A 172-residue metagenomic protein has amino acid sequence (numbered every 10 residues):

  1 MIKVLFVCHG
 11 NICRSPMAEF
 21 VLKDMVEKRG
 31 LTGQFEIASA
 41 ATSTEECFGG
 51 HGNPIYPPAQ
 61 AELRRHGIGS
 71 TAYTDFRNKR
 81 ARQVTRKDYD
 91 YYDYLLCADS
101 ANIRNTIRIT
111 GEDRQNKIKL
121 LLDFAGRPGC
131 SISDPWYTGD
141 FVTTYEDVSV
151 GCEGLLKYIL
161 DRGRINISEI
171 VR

Functional and structural regions predicted by a protein language model:
M1-R172: Short polar/charged helix/loop
